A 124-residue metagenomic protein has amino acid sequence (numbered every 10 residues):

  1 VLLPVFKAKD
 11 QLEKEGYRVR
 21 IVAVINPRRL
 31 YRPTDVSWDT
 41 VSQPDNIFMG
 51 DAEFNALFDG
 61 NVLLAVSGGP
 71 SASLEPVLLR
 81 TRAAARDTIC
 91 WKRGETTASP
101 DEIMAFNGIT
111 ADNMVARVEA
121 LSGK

Functional and structural regions predicted by a protein language model:
V1-K124: Thiamine diphosphate
